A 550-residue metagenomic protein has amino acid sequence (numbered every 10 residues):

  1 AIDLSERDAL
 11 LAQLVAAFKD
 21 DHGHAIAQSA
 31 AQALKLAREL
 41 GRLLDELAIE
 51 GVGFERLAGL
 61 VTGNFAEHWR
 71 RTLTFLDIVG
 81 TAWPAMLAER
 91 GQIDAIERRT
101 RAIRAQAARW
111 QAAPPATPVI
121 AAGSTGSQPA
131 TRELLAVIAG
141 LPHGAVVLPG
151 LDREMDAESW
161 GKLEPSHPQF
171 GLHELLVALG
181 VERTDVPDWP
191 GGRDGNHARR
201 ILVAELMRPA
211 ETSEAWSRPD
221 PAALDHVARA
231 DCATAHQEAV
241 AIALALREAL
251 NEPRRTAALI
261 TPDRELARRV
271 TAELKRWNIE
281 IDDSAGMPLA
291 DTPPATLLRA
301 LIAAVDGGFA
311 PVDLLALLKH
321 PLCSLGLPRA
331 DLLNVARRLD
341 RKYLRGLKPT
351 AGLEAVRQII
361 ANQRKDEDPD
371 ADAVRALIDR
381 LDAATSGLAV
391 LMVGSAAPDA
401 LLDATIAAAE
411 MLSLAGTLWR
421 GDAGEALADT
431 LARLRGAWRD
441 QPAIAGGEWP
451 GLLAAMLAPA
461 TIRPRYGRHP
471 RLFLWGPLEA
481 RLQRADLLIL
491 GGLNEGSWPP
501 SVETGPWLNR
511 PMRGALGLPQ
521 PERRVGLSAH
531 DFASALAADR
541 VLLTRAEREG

Functional and structural regions predicted by a protein language model:
A1-G550: Polyanion-engaging groove/track-forming segments
